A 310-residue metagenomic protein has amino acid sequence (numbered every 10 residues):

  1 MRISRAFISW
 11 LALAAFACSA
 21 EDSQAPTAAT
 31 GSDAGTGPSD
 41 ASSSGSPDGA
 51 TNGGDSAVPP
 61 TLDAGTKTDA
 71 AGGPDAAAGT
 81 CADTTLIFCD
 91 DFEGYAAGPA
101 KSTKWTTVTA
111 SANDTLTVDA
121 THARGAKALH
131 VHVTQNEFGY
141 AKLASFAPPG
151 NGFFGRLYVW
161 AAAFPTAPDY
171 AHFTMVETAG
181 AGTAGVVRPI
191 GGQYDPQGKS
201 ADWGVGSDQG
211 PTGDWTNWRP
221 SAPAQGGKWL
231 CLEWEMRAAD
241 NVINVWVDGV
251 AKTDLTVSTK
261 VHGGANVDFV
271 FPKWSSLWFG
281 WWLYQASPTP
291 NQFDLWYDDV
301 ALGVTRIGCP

Functional and structural regions predicted by a protein language model:
M1-F16: Sec-dependent bacterial lipoprotein signal peptides
L13-D83: Ser/Thr-rich, Pro/Gly/Ala-heavy low-complexity intrinsically disordered linkers and tails of secreted extracellular
A78-T107, D298: Extracellular carbohydrate-recognition regions
A97-P99, A128-V205, A301-P310: Secretory/extracellular carbohydrate-interaction modules and structurally similar beta-sandwich "look-alikes"
G98-H130: Extracellular glycan-recognition surfaces and repeat-rich motifs
G206-C231: Short, aromatic/His-centered strand-loop micro-motif at the edge of beta-sheets
K228-N244: Localized edge beta-strand/strand-to-loop motifs within extracellular or lumenal beta-rich domains
T256-L295: Flexible glycan-contacting loops in extracellular carbohydrate-active proteins
